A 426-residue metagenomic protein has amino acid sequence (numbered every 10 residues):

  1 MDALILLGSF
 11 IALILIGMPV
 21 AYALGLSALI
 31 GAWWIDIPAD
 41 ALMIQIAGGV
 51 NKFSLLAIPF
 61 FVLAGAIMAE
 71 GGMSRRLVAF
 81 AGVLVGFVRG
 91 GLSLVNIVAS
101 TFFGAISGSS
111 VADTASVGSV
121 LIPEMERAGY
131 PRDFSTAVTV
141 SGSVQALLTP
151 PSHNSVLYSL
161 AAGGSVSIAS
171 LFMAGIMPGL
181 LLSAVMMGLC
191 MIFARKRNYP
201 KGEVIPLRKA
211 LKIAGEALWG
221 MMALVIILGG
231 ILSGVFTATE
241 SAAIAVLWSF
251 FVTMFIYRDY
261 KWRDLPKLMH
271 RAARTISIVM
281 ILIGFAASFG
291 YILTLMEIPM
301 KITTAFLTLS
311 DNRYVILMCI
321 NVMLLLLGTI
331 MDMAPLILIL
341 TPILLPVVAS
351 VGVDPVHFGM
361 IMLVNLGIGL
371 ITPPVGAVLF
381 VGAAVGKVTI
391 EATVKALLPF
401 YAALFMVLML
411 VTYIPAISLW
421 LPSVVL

Functional and structural regions predicted by a protein language model:
M1-L426: Alpha-helical transmembrane segments of multi-pass membrane transport proteins
